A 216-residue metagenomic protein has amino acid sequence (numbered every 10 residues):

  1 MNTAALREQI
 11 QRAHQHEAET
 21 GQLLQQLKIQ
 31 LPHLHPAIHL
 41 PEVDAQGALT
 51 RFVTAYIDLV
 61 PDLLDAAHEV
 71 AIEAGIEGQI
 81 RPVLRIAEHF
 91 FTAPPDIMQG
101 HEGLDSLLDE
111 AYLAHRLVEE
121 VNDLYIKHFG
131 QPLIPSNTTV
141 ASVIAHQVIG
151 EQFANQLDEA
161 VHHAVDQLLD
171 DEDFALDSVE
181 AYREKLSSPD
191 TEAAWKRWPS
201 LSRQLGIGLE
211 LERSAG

Functional and structural regions predicted by a protein language model:
M1-P82, E119, I126-G216: Terminal, membrane-proximal amphipathic helices and intrinsically disordered targeting/regulatory segments
P82, I86-R116: Membrane-inserting effector segments that mediate pore formation, membrane fusion, or transient membrane insertion
L113, D123-L124: Hydrophobic alpha-helical segments
